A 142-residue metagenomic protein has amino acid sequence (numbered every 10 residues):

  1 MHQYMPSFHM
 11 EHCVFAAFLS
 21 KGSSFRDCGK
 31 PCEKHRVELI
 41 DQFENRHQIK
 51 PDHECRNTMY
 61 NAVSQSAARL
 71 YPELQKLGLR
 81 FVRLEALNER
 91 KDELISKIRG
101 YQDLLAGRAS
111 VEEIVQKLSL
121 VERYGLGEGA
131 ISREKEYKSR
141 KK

Functional and structural regions predicted by a protein language model:
M1-K142: Active-site pocket-lining/capping segments in soluble small-molecule metabolic enzymes
